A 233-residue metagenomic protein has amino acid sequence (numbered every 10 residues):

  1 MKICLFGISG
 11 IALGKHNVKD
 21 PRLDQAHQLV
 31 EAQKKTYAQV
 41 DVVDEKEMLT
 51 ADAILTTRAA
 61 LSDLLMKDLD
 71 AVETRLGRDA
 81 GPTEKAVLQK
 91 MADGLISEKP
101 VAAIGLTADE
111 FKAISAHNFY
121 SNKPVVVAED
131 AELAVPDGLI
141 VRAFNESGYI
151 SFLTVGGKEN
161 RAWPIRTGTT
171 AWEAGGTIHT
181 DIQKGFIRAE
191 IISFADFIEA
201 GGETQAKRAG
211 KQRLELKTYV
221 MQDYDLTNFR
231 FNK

Functional and structural regions predicted by a protein language model:
M1-I11, R78-K233: C-terminal-of-GTPase-core extension/linker across diverse P-loop GTPases
M1-L61: Conserved G1/Walker A P-loop phosphate-binding module
K19-L23, T36-Y37, M66-L69, E73 (+3 more regions): Amphipathic alpha-helical transducer elements in NTP-driven molecular machines
E31, A59, L65, G77 (+2 more regions): Residue-level marker of positions within ordered structural domains that often coincide with functionally constrained
M48-A80: Switch/coupling subdomain of P-loop NTPase systems
